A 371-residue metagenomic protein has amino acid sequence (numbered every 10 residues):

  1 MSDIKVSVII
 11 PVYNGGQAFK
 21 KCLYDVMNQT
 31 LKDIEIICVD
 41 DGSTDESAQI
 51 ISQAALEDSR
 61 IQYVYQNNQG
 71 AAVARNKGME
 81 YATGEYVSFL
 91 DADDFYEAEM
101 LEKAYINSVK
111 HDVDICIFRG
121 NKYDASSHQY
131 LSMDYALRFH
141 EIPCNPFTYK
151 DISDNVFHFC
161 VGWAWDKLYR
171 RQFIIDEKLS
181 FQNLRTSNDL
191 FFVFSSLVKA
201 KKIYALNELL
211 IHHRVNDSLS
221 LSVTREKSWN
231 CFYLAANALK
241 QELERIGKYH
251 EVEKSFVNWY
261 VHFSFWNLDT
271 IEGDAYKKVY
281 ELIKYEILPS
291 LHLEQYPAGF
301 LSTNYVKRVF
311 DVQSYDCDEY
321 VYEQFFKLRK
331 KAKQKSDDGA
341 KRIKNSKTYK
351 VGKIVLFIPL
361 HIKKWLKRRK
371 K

Functional and structural regions predicted by a protein language model:
M1-M27: N-proximal low-complexity "stem/linker" segments adjacent to membrane-targeting elements
I4-S7, E35, F191: Cell-envelope/extracellular polymer assembly enzymes that use nucleotide-activated donors
D40-I50, N68-G70: A conserved acidic beta->alpha catalytic loop
Q66-A82: Glycine-rich, basic loop-to-helix element that forms the pyrophosphate-binding segment of sugar-nucleotide handling
A71, A92-N207, H213-W229: Donor-binding/catalytic cores of nucleotide-activated saccharide and glycerol-phosphate transferases/polymerases
V87: Short aromatic/hydrophobic "clamp" motif used to bind/position activated sugar donors
E208-D217, S222-E251, W266, T270-L293: Catalytic core of nucleotide-sugar-dependent glycosyltransferases
F310-K371: Boundary detector for helix-to-coil junctions that initiate low-complexity/charged tails
